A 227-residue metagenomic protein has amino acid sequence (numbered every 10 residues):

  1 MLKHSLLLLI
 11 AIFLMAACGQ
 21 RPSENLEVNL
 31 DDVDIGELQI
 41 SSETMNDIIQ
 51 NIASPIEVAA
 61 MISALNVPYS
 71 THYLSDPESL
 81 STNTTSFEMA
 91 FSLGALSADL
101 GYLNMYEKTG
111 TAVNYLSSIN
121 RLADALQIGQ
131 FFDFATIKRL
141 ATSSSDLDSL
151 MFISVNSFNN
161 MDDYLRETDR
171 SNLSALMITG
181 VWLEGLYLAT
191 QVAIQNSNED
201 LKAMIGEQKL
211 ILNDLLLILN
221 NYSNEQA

Functional and structural regions predicted by a protein language model:
L2-K3, L201: Structural beta-strand/beta-sheet cores of well-ordered domains, especially the beta-sheet scaffolds that support
K3-L9: Sec-dependent signal peptide recognition, specifically the positively charged N-region followed immediately by
L14-A17: C-terminal motif of bacterial Sec signal peptides marking the signal peptidase cleavage site
G19-P22: Bacterial signal peptide processing site
L26-T136: N-terminal Sec/ER secretory leader and immediately downstream segment of secreted/extracellular precursors
N46-Q50, A59-S63, G101, V113-N120 (+7 more regions): Generic detector of well-ordered alpha-helical segments enriched in charged/polar residues, highlighting helical
N83-S86, L100-K108, T136-L147, L165-L173 (+1 more regions): Second-shell loop/turn segments in exported
S145-E225: Extended amphipathic alpha-helical interaction segments
